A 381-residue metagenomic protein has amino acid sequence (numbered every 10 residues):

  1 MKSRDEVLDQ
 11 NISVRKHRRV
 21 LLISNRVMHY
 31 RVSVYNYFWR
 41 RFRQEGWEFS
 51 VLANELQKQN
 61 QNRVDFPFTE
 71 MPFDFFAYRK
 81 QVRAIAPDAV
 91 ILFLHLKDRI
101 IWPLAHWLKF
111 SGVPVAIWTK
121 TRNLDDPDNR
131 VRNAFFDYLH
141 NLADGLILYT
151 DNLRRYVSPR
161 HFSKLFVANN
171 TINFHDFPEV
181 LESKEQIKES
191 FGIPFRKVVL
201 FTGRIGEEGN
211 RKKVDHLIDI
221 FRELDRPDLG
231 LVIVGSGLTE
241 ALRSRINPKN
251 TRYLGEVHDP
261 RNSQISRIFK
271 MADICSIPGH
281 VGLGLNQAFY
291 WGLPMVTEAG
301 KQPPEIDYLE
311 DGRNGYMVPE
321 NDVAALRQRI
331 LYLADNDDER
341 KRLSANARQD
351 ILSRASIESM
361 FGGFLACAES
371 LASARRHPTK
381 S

Functional and structural regions predicted by a protein language model:
L21-I23, I193-K212, I218-R222, L231-V232: Conserved donor-binding/catalytic core segment of Leloir-type glycosyltransferases
V113-V131, L142-G145: A short, histidine- and acid-enriched strand-loop-helix "catalytic/donor-clamping" loop that lines the nucleotide-sugar
N141-S183, I193, F201: Donor nucleotide-sugar binding/catalytic pocket of nucleotide-sugar-dependent glycosyltransferases
E240-P260: Nucleotide-activated donor-binding/catalytic signature segment of Leloir-type glycosyltransferases, i.e., the conserved
R267-L283, L293-P294: Acidic donor-binding loop of glycosyltransferase active sites
P294-P303: Short hydrophobic beta-strand element within catalytic cores of glycosyltransferases and related nucleotide-activated
D311-V323, Y332-D338: Conserved acidic donor-binding segment of nucleotide-sugar-dependent glycosyltransferases
A325, Y332, E339-S353, M360: A short, well-ordered alpha-helix in the C-terminal region of glycosyltransferases
